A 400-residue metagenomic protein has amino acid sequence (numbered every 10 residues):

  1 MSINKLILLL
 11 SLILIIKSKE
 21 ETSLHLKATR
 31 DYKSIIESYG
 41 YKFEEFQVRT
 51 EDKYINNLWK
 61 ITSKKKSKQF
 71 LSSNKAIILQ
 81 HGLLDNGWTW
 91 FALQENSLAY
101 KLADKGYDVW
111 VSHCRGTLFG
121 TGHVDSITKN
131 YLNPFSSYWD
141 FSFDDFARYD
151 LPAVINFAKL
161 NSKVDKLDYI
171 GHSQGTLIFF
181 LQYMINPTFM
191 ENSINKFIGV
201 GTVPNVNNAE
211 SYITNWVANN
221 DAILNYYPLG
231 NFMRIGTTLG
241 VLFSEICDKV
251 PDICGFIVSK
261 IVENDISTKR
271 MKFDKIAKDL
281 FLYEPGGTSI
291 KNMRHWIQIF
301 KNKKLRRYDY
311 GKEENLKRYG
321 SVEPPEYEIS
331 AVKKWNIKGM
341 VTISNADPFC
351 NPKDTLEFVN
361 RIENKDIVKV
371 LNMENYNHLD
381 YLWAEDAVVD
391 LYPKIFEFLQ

Functional and structural regions predicted by a protein language model:
Y32-Q69: N-terminal cap/lid segment of alpha/beta-hydrolase-fold proteins
S63-H123: Short, surface-exposed "cap/lid" segments of acyl-processing enzymes
F135-L160: Alpha/beta-hydrolase active-site loop
L160-D165, T176-G320: Alpha/beta-hydrolase-fold enzymes
W335, V341-I343, D347: Short beta-strand/loop motif that positions the catalytic acidic residue of the alpha/beta-hydrolase fold
I337, N351-R361: Short alpha-helix in the alpha/beta-hydrolase fold that links the catalytic acid
F349, N375-V388: Catalytic histidine-centered segment of alpha/beta-hydrolase-like enzymes
N360-L379: Catalytic histidine neighborhood in serine/cysteine hydrolases with alpha/beta-hydrolase-type architecture
